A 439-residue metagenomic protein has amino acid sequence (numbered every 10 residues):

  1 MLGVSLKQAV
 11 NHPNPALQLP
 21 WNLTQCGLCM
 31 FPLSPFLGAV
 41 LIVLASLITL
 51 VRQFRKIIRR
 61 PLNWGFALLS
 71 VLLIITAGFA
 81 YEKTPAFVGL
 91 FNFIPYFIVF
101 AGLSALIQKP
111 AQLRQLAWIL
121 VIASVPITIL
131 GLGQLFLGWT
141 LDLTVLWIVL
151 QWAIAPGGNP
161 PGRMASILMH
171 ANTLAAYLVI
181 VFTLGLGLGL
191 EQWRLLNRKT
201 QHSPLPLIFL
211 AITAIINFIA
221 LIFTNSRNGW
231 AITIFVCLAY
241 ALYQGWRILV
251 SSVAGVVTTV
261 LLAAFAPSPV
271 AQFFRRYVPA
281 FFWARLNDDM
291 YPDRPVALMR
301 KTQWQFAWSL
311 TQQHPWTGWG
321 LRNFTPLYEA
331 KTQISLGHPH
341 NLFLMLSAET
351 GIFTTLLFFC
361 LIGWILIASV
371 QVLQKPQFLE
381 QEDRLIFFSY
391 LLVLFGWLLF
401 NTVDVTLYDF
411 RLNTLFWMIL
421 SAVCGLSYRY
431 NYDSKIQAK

Functional and structural regions predicted by a protein language model:
M1-V88, Q108-R114, W118-V121, E191-L207 (+2 more regions): Transmembrane signal-anchor hairpin modules in multi-pass inner-membrane enzymes, especially those that act on
P20-T24, A153-L168, L298, I334-M345: Juxtamembrane membrane-water interface segments that cap and precede transmembrane helices
G27, I42-A45, I74-I75, R114-P160 (+6 more regions): Alpha-helical transmembrane segments of multi-pass inner-membrane proteins
L33-R52, L90-V99, L174-F182, W230-L238 (+3 more regions): Membrane-embedded alpha-helical segments of multi-pass membrane proteins, especially the transmembrane helices
L44-L47, F388-K439: Transmembrane alpha-helices of multi-pass inner-membrane enzymes
F54, T350-G396: Hydrophobic transmembrane alpha-helices and their immediate junctions
I129, L135-G138, T224, Q244-Y291 (+2 more regions): A membrane-periplasm/extracellular boundary helix in multi-pass inner-membrane enzymes that assemble envelope glycans
M290-T350: Long extracytoplasmic/lumenal interhelical loops at the membrane interface of multi-pass membrane proteins
